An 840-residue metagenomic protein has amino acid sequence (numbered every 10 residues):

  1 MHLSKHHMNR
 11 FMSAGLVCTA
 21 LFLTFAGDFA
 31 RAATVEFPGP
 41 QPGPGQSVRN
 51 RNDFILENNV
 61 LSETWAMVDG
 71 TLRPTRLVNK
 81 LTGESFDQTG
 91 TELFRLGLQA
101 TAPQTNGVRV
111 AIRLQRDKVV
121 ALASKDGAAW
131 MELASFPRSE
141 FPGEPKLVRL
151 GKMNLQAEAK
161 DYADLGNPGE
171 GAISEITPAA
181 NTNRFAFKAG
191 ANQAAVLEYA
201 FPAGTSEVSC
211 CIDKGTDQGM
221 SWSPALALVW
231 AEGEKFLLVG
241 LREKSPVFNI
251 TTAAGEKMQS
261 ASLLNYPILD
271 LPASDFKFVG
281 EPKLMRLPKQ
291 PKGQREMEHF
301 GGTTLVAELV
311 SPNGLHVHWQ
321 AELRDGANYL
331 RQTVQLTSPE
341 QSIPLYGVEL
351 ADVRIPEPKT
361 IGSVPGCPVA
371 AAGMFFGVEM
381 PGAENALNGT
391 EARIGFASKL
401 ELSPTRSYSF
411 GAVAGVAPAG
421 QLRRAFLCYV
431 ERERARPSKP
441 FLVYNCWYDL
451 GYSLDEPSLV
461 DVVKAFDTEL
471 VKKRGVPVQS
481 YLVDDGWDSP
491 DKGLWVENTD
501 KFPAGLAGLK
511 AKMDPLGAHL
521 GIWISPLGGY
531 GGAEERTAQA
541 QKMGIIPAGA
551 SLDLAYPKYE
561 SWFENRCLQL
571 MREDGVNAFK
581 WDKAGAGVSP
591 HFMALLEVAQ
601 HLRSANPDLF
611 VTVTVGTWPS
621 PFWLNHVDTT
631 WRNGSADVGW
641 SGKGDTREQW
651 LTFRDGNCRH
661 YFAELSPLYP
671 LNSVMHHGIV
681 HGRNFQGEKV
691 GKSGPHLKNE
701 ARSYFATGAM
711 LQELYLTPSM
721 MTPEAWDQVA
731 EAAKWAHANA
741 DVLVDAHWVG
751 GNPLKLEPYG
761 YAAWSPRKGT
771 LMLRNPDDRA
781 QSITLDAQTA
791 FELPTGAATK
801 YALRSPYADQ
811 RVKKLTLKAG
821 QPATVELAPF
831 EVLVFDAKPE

Functional and structural regions predicted by a protein language model:
M1-R10: N-terminal secretory signal peptides that target proteins for export/translocation
A14-A26: Bacterial N-terminal signal peptides
A32-A128, P137, E144, G171-T177 (+5 more regions): Beta-strand-rich N-terminal accessory domains
N58-N59, G70, L77, T82 (+4 more regions): Active-site-proximal substrate-binding groove within the catalytic cores of carbohydrate-active enzymes
P103-K292, E296: Extracellular glycan-recognition regions
N106, S274-G521, S525-E534, L711-L754 (+3 more regions): Conserved structural scaffold segments of CAZyme catalytic domains across common CAZy folds
I176-N183, P381-T390, A798-G820: Solvent-exposed beta-strand/loop surfaces of large extracellular or lumenal domains
P477-H681: Aromatic- and carboxylate-enriched substrate-binding clefts and catalytic-loop regions of carbohydrate-active enzymes
